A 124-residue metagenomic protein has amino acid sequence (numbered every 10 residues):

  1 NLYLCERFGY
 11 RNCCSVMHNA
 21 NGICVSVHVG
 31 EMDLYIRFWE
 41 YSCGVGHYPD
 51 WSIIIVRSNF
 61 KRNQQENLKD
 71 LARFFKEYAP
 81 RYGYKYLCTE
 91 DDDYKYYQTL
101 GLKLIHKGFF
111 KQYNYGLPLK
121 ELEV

Functional and structural regions predicted by a protein language model:
N1-N63, R73-V124: Non-catalytic substrate-recognition and accessory regions of acyl/acetyltransferase enzymes
